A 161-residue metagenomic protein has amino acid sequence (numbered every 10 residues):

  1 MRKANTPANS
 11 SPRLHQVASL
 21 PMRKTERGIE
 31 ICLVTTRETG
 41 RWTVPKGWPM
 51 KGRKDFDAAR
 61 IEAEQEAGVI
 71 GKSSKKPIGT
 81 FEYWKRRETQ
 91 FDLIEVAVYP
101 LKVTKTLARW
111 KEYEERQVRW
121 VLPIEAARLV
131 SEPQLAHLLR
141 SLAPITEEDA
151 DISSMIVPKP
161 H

Functional and structural regions predicted by a protein language model:
M1-E26: Acidic, metal-coordinating catalytic segment for phosphate/diphosphate chemistry, firing primarily on the Nudix
H15-V17, I29, I94-A97, R116: Change "...and in nucleic-acid phosphodiester-cleaving endonucleases..." to "...and in nucleic-acid processing enzymes
K24-E30, E88-F91: Short, solvent-exposed loop/turn segments that connect beta-strands within catalytic domains and beta-strand-rich
G28-I70: Conserved Nudix-box catalytic region and its N-terminal flanking loop in Nudix hydrolases and closely related
G40-W42, A108-H161: Nudix hydrolase/Nudix homology domain
V69-T80: A short coil-to-beta-strand element that immediately follows conserved catalytic motifs
T80-R109, R119: Active-site-adjacent beta-strand/loop module that shapes the phosphate/pyrophosphate-binding cleft
